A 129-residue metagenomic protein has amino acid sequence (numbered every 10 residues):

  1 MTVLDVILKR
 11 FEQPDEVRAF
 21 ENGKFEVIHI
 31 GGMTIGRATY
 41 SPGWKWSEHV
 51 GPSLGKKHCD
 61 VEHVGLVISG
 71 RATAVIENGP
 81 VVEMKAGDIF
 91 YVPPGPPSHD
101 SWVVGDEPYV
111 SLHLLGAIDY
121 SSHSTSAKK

Functional and structural regions predicted by a protein language model:
M1-T39, S47, S126-K129: A short, N-terminal "cap"/entry segment at the start of jelly-roll beta-barrel domains of the cupin/DSBH fold
M33, P52-N78: Glycine- and acidic-residue-biased ligand/ion/polar-headgroup-sensing regions
R37-C59, P94-G95: Conserved short histidine dyad/triad with adjacent acidic residue
P42-W44, L115-K129: Glyoxalase I/VOC metalloenzyme domain signal
E77-P96: Short acidic-glycine-tyrosine-enriched beta hairpin
P94-S121: Ligand-binding loop in jelly-roll beta-barrel domains
